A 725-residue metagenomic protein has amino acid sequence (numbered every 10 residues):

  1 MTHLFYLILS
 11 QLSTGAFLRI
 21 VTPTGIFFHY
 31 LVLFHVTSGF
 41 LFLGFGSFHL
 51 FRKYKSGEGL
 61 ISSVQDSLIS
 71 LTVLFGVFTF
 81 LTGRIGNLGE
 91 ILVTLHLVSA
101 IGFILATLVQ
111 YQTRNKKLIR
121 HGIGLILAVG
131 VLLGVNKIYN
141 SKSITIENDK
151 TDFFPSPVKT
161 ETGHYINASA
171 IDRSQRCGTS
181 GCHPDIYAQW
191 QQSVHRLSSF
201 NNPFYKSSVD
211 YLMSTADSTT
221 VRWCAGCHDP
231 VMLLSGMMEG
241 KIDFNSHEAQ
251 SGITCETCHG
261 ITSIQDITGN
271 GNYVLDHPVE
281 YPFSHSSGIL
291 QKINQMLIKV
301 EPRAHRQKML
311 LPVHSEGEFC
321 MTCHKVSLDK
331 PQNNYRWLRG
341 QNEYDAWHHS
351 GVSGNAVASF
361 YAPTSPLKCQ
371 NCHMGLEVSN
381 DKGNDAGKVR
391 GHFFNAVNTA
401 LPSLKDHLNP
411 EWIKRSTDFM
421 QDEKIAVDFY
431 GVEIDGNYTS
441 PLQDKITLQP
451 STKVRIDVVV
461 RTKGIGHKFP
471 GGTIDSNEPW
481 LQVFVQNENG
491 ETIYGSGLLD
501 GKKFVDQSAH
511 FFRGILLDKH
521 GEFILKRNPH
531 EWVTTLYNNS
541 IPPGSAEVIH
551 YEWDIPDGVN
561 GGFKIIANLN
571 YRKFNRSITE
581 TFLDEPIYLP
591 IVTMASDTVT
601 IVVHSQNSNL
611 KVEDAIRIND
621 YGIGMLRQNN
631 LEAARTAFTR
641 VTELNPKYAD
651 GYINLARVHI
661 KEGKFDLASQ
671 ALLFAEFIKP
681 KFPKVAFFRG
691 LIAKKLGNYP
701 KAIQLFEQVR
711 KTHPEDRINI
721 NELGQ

Functional and structural regions predicted by a protein language model:
M1-E147: Membrane-embedded alpha-helical bundles that constitute the cytochrome b-like, heme-associated redox core of multi-pass
H121-L125, I138-A168, I186-T220, M237-P543 (+2 more regions): Primarily the internal scaffold of c-type cytochrome electron-transfer domains, especially repeated/multiheme c-type
K611-G624, D650: Amphipathic alpha-helical repeat scaffolds of TPR domains
Q628-R640, K661-F674, K681-A686, A693-Q708 (+1 more regions): Structural signature of tandem alpha-helical TPR/SEL1-like repeats, specifically the intra-repeat loop/turn
